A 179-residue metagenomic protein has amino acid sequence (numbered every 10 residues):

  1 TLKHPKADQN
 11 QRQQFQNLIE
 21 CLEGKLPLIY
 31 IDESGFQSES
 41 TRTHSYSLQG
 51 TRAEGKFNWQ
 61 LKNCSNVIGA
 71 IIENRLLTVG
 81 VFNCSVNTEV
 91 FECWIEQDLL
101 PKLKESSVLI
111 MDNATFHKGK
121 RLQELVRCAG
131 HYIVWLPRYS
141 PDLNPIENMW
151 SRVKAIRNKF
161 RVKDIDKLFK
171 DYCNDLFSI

Functional and structural regions predicted by a protein language model:
T1-I179: Short functional hotspots at interaction and active-site rims
